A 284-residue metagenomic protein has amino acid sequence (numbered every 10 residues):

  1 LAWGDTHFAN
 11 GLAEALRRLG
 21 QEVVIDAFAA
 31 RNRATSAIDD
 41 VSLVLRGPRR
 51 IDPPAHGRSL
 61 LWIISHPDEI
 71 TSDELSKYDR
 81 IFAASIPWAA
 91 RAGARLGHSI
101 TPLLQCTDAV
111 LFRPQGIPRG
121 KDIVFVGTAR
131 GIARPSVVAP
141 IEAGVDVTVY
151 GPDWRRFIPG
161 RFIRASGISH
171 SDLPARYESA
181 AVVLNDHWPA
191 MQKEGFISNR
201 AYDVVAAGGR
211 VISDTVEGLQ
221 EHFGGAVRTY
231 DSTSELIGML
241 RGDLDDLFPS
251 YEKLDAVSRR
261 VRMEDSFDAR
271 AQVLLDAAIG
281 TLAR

Functional and structural regions predicted by a protein language model:
L1-H56, R80, W88-R95, T101-P102 (+5 more regions): N-terminal pre-catalytic "stem/leader" segment of glycosyltransferase-like enzymes
H7-G11, L16, V24-A27, P159-L282: Catalytic binding pocket for nucleotide-activated donors in carbohydrate/polymer assembly enzymes
A9, D52-V145, W154-R155, D265-A269 (+2 more regions): Catalytic core of nucleotide-activated saccharide and alditol-phosphate transferases
V23, S59, I100, V147 (+2 more regions): Hydrophobic beta-strand scaffold residues
T35, E74-L75, A175-R176: Structural alpha-helical scaffold elements that stabilize or flank donor/cofactor-binding regions in carbohydrate
G47-R49, S65, P189: Short glycine-rich anion-binding loops that position phosphate/pyrophosphate groups of nucleotides and phosphorylated
V147-I158, I163: Catalytic core and acceptor-binding pocket of nucleotide-sugar-dependent glycosyltransferases
